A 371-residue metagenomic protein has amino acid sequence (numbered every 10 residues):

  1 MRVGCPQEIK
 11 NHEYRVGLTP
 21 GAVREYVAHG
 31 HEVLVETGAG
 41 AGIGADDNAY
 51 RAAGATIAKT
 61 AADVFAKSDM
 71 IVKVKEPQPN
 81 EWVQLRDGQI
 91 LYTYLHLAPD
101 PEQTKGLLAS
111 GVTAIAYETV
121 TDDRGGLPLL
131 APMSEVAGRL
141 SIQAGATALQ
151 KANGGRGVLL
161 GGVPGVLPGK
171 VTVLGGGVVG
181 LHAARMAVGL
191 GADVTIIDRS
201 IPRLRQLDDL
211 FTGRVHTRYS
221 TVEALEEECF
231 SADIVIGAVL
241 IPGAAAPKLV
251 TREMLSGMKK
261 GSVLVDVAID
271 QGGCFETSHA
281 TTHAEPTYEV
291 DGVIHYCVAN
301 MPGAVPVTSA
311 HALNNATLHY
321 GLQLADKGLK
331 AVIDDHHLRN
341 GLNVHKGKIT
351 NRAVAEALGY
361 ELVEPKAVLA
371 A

Functional and structural regions predicted by a protein language model:
R2, E8, P79-G169, V298-N300: Glycine/serine-rich phosphate-binding loop and adjoining beta1-alpha1 elements at the start of nucleotide-handling
R2-S110: An N-terminal-biased, well-structured beta-alpha scaffold segment characteristic of Rossmann-like dinucleotide-binding
P6-A45, A152-L240, T287: Glycine-rich phosphate/diphosphate-binding loop of Rossmann-like nucleotide-binding domains
D69, K75-E76, L95-H96, T221 (+3 more regions): Short glycine-/small-residue-rich Rossmann-like dinucleotide-binding loops
E76, V136, G177-V178: Residue-level detector of alpha-helix initiation sites
E118-L159, I269, C274-A371: Adenosine-phosphate binding glycine-rich loop
D209-D291: Rossmann-like adenosine-cofactor binding region
